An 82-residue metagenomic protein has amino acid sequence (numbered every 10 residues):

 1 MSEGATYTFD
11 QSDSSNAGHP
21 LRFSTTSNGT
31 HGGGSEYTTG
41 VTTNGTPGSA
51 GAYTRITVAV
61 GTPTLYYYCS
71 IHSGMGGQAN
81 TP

Functional and structural regions predicted by a protein language model:
M1-A5, T81: GGW-centered surface loops in extracellular recognition modules
Y7, S27-G29, T62-T64: A generic structural micro-environment signature that highlights single residues at secondary-structure boundaries
T8-S12: Short edge beta-strand/loop segments characteristic of extracellular beta-sandwich folds
D13, H31-G34, P47: Low-complexity, compositionally biased segments
S15-G18, T39-P82: Extracellular/periplasmic metallocenter environments
G18-T30, T81: Short, surface-exposed beta-strand/strand-loop-strand elements in extracellular ectodomains
T26-G40: Acidic Ser/Thr/Pro-rich low-complexity disordered segments that often serve as glycosylated linkers/stalks around
